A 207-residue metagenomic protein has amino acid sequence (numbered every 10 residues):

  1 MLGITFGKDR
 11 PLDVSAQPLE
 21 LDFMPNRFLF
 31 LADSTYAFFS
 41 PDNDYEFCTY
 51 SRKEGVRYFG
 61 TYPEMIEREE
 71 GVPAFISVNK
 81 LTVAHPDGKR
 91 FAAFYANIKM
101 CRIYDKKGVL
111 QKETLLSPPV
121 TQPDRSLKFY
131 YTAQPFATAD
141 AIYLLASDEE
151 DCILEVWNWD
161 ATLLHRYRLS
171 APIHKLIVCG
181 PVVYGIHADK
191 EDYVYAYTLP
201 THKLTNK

Functional and structural regions predicted by a protein language model:
G3, F47-R52, D151-T162, T198-K203: Beta-propeller blade signature
G7-L21, G55-S77, K107-K128, A171: Surface-exposed loop and turn segments in beta-propeller and other repeat-based domains that flank or scaffold
N26-D33, A74-G88, F94, K128-T138 (+1 more regions): Structural signature of eukaryotic scaffold interfaces centered on beta-propeller domains
T35-A37, F91, I142, V183: Hydrophobic beta-strand positions that form the internal "hydrophobic ladder" of WD40/Gbeta-like beta-propeller blades
F39-D42, A96, S147-E149, A188-K190 (+1 more regions): Short loop/turn segments immediately following the C-termini of beta-strands
P118-L127, W159-G180: Conserved blade-ending motifs and adjacent loop-strand segments that build the rim/top face of beta-propeller domains
S126-W157: Loop/turn-rich, solvent-exposed surfaces of beta-rich toroidal or solenoidal domains
I177-K207: Blade-level signature of beta-propeller repeat domains, shared across WD40, Kelch, NHL, RCC1 and BNR/Asp-box propellers
